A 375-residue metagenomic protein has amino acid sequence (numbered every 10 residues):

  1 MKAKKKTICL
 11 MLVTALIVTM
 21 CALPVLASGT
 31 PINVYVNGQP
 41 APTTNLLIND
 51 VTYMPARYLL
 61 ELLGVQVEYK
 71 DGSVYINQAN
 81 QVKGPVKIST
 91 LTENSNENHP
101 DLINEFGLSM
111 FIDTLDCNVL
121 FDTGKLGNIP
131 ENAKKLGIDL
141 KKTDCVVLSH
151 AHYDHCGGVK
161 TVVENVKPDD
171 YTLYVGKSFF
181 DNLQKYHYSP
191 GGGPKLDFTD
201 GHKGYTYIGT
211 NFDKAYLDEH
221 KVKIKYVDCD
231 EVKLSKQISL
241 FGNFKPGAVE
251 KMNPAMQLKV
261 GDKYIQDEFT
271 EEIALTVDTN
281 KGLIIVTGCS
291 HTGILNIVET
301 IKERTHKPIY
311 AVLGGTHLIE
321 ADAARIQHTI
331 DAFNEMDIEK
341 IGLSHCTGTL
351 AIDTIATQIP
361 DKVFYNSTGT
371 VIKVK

Functional and structural regions predicted by a protein language model:
M1-V82: Primary recognition of N-terminal secretory signal peptides and signal-anchoring hydrophobic helices
K87-L136, E268, E272-T287: Conserved beta-strand hairpin/beta-sheet module of binuclear metal-dependent hydrolase folds, prominently
D101-L102, D116-C145, M256-K259, I294 (+1 more regions): Pre-active-site segment of Zn-dependent metallo-hydrolases
L120-T123, T143-A151, Y174-K177, I285-C289 (+2 more regions): Active-site neighborhood of phospho(di)ester-bond hydrolases with catalytic His/Asp-centered motifs
N128-F180, K302-A311, N334: Active-site metal-binding motif and surrounding structural segment of the metallo-beta-lactamase
D181-I273, E335, F364-K375: Metallo-beta-lactamase
M252-A255, V260-I309, T316-H317: Active-site-proximal loop/helix segments of hydrolase catalytic cores
E339-K340, T347-K375: C-terminal regulatory/interaction regions
